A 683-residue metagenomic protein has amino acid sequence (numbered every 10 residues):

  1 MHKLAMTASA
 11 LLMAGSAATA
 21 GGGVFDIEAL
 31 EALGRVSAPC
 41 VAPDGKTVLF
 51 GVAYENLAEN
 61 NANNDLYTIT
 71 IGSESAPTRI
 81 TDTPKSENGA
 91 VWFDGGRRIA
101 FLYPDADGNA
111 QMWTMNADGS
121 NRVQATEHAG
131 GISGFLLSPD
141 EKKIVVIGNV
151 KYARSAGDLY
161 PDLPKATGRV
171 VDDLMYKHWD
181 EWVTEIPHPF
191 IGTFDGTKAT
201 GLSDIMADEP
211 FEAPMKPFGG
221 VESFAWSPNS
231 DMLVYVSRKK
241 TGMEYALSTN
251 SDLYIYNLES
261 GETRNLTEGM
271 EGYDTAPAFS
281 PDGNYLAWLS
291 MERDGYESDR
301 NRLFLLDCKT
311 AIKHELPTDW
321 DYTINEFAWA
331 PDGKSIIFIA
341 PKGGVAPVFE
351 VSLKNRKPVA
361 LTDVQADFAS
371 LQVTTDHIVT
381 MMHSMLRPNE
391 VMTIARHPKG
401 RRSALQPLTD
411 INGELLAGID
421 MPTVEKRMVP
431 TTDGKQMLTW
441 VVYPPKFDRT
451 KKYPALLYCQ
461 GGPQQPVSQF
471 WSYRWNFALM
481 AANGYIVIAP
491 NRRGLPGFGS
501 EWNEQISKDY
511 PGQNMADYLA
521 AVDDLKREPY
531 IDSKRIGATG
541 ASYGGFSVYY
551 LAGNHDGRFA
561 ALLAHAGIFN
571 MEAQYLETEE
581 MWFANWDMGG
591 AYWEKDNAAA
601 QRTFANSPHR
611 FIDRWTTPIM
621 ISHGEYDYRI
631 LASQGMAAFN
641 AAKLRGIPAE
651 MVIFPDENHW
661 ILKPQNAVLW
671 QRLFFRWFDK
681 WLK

Functional and structural regions predicted by a protein language model:
G21-G34, P77, T200-E209: A short helix->beta-strand "capping" segment at the edge of beta-propeller domains
E28-N64: Beta-strand-rich domains and repeat architectures in extracellular enzymes and scaffolds, especially beta-propellers
G34-V48, P84-L102, R122, A129-I144 (+13 more regions): Conserved beta-propeller blade repeats
A58-N64, D105-A110, E181-E185, E244-S251 (+3 more regions): Short, solvent-exposed loop/turn segments at conserved positions within beta-propeller repeat blades
N64, N149-D208, V236-K239, M243-D252 (+4 more regions): Predominantly five- to eight-bladed beta-propeller fold
I71-E74, N116-S120, F194-K198, N257-G261 (+3 more regions): Short loop/turn segments that connect beta-strands within beta-propeller blades
D82, A481-A482, A489-K683: Active-site-proximal cap/loop segments of hydrolase catalytic domains
T241, D294, S403, T409-K534 (+3 more regions): Cap/lid segment of the alpha/beta-hydrolase catalytic domain
